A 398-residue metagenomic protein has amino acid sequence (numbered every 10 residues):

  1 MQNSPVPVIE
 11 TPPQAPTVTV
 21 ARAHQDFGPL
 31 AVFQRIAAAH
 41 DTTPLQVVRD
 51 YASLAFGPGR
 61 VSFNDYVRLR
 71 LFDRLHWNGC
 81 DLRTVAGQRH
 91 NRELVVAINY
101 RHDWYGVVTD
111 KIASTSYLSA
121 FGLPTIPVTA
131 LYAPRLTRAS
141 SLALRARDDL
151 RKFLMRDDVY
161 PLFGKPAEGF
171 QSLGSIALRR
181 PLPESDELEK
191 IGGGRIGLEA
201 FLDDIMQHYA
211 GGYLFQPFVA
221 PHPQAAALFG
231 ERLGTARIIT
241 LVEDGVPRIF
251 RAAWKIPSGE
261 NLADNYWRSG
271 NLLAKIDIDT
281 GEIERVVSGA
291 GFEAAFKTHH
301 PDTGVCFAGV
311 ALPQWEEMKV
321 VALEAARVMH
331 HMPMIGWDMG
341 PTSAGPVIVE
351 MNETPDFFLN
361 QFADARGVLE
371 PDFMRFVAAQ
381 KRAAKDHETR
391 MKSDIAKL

Functional and structural regions predicted by a protein language model:
M1-I36: Intrinsically disordered, low-structural-confidence terminal and linker regions
H24-R156, G169-F170, A322: Conserved N-proximal alpha/beta basic substrate-recognition cap immediately N-terminal to, or forming the N-lobe
K111-A236: Active-site nucleotide/adenylate-binding loops and adjacent lid/helix of ATP-dependent enzymes
Y132, P166-E168, L182, P217-V219 (+4 more regions): Short, flexible loop/turn elements at secondary-structure junctions
L162, R248, V347-V349: Protein kinase-like catalytic core scaffold
S172, T235, K255-N261, N352-D364: Glycine-rich phosphate/pyrophosphate-binding beta-alpha loops
D203-E231, T240-E243, I249-R251, K255-T342: A long amphipathic alpha-helix within ATP-dependent nucleotide-binding catalytic cores
A294-L323, R327-M332, P341-L398: C-terminal active-site "lid" helix and adjoining low-complexity regulatory extension at the edge of ATP-using catalytic
